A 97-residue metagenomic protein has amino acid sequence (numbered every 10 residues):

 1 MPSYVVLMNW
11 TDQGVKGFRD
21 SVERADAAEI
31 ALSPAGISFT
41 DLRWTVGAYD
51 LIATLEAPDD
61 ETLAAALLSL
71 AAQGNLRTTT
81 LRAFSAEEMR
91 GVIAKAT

Functional and structural regions predicted by a protein language model:
M1-I30, S38, V46, F84 (+1 more regions): Short S/T/G/P-rich N-terminal loop/turn motif that feeds into the first structured element of a domain
V5-N9, T40-A66: Short, well-ordered beta-strand segments in beta-rich or mixed alpha/beta enzyme and ligand-binding folds
V22, I30-A35, E56-E61: A short linear-motif detector with a strong N-terminal bias
A27, A31-A35, S69, Q73: Generic non-transmembrane alpha-helical segments
G36-R43, T78-T80: A short linear hydrophobic-aromatic micro-motif
A57-E87: An amphipathic, aromatic/His-enriched active-site/gating alpha helix that lines ligand/cofactor pockets
